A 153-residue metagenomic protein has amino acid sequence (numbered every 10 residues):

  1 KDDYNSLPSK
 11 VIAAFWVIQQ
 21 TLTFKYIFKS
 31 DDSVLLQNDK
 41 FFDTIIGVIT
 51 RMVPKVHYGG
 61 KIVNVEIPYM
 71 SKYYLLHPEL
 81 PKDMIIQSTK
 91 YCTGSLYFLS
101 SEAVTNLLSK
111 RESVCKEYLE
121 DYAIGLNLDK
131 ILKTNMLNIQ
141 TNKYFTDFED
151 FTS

Functional and structural regions predicted by a protein language model:
K1-K25, D39: Active-site-proximal specificity loops/subdomain of glycosyltransferases
P8, Y26, S30, V34-L126 (+3 more regions): Conserved catalytic core of nucleotide-sugar-dependent glycosyltransferases
Q20, I131-L132: Alpha-helix C-terminal capping segments
